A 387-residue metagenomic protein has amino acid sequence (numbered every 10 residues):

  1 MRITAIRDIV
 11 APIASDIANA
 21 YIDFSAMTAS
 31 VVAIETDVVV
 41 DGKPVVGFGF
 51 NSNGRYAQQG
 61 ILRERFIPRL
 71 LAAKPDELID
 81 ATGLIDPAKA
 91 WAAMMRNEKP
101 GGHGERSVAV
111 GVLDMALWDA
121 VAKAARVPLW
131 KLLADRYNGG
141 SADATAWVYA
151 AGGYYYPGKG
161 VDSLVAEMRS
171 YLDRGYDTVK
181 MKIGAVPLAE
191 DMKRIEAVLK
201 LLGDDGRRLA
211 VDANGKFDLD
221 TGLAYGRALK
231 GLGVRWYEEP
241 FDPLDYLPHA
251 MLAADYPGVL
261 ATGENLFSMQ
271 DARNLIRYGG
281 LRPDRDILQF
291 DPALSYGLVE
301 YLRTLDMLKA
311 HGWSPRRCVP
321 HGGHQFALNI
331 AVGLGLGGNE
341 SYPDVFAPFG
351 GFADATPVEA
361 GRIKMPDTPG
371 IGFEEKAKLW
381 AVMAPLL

Functional and structural regions predicted by a protein language model:
M1-R55, Q59, R65, F349: Structured beta-strand/loop patches that form or line metal/cofactor-binding pockets in enzymes
T4-P12, A29, T304, V319-L387: Flexible C-terminal active-site loop/helix
V32, P44, L113, R126 (+7 more regions): Conserved, mostly hydrophobic/aromatic
V39-A124: Metal- or metallocofactor-binding catalytic centers and their adjacent structured scaffolds across diverse enzyme
A57-L62, D271-R277, L298-T304, H324-L336: Histidine/acidic-residue-rich catalytic or RNA/ligand-binding cores of hydrolases and nuclease-related proteins
L129-K159, R194, G206-R207, P257: N-terminal small/glycine-rich loop or linker at the start of catalytic domains across soluble metabolic enzymes
A144-V165, I183, A213-D218, A261: Active-site mouth loops of central-metabolism enzymes
M181-C318: Catalytic core of soluble alpha/beta enzymes
